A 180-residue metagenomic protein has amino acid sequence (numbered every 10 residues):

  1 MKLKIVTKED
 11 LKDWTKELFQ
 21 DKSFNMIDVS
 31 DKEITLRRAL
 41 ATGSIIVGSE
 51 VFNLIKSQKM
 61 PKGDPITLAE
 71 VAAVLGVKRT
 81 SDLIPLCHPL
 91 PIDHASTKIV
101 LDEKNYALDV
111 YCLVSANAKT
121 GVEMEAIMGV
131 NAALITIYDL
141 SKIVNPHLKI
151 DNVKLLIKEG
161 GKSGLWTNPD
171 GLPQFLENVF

Functional and structural regions predicted by a protein language model:
K2-I66, V71-H88, H94-F180: C-terminal binding/interaction regions
